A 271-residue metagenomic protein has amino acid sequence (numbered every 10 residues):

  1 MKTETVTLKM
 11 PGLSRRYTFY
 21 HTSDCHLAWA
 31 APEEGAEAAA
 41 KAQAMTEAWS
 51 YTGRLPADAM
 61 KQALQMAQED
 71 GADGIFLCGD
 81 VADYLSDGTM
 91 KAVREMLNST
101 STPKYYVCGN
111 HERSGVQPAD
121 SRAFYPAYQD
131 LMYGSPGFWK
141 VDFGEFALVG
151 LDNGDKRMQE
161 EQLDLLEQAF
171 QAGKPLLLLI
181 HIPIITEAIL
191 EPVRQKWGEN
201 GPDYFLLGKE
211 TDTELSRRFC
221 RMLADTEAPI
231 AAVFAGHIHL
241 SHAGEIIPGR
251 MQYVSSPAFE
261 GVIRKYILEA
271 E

Functional and structural regions predicted by a protein language model:
M1-D87: N-terminal active-site segment of His-dependent metallophosphoesterases
K2-P11, S86-P175, E199-F205, F219-M222 (+2 more regions): Extended active-site neighborhood of metal-dependent phosphoesterases/phosphodiesterases
F19-H21, L77, Y106, L178 (+1 more regions): Residue-level marker for buried hydrophobic side chains located in beta-strands that build the well-ordered beta-sheet
D24, G79-D80, G109-N110, H181 (+1 more regions): Active-site glycine-centered loops adjacent to acidic/histidine catalytic or metal-binding residues that shape
H26-W29, E112-S114, I184-T186: Feature marks short, surface-exposed loop/turn motifs that line or immediately flank catalytic pockets and channel
A31-P32, Q117-P118, I189-E191: Short, solvent-exposed loop/turn and secondary-structure capping segments
E47-G53, V81-D83, D152-K156, F205-E210: The substrate-binding groove and active-site-proximal loops of carbohydrate-active enzymes, especially glycoside
L55, M60-G74, A147, K156-I246: His/acidic metal-ligating clusters that form di-metal
